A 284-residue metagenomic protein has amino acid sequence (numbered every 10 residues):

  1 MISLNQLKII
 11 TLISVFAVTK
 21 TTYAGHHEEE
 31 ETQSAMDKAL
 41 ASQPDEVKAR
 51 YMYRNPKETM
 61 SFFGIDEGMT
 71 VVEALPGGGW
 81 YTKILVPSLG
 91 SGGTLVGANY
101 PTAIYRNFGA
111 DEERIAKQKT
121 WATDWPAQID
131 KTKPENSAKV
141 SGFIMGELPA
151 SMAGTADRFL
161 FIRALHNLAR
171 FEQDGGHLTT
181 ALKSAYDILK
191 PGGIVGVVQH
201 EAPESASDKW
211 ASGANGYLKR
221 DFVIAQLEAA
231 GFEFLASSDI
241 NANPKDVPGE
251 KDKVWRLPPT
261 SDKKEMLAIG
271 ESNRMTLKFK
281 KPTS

Functional and structural regions predicted by a protein language model:
T32-D66, I84: Class I SAM-dependent methyltransferase Rossmann-like catalytic core, especially the SAM/SAH-binding loop
G68, S91-G92, L189-V195: Short glycine-dipeptide loop
G68-G77: Conserved class I S-adenosyl-L-methionine
V86-P87, G175-P191: A short glycine-rich, Lys/Arg-flanked "PGG" loop and its adjoining helix->strand segment in the class I
V96, L182, G192-H200: Conserved beta-strand signature within the Rossmann-like core of class I S-adenosyl-L-methionine
D111-L148: S-adenosyl-L-methionine
L148-L160: A short acidic, Gly/Pro-enriched loop at the edge of an enzyme's catalytic core that lines a small-molecule cofactor
A230, V247-S284: Core SAM-dependent methyltransferase catalytic element
